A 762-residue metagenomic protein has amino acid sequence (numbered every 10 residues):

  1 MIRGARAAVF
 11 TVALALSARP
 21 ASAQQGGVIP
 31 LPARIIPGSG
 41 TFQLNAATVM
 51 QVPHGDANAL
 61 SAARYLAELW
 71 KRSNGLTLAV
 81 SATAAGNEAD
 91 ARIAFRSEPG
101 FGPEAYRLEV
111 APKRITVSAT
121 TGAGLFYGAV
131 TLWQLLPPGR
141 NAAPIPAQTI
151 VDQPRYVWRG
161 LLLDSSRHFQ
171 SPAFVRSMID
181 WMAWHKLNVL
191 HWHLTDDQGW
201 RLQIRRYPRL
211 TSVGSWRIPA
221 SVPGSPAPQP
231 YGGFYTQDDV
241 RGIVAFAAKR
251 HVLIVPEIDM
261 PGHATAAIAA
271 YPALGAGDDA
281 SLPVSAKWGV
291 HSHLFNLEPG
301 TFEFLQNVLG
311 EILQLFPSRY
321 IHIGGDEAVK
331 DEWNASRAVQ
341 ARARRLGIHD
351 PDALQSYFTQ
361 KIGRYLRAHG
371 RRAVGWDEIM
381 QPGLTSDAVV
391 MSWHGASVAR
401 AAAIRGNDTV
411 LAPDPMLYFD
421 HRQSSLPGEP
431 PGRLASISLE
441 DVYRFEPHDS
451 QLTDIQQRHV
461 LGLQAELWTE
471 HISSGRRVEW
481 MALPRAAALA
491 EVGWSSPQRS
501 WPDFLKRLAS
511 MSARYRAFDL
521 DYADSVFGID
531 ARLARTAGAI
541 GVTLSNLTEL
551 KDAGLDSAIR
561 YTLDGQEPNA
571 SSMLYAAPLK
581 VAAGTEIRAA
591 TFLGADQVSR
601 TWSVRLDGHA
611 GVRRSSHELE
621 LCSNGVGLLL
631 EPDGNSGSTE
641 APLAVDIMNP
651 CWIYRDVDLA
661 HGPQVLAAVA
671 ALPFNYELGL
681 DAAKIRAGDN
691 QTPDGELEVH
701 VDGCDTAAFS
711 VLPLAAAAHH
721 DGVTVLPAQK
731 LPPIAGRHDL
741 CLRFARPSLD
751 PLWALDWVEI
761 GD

Functional and structural regions predicted by a protein language model:
M1-V9: Bacterial N-terminal signal peptides that target proteins for export
A8-S17: Bacterial N-terminal signal peptides
Q24-W158, R477, G493-F518: Contiguous, structured surface segment used for ligand recognition
Q51, A94, L505-N635, P673-G679: Short, compositionally stereotyped local motifs that mark structural "simplifiers"
G100-Q306, G310-Y320, K361, Y365 (+1 more regions): Feature activates predominantly on carbohydrate-active enzymes
P272, V284-A286, V290-S386, W393-A401: Active-site neighborhood of glycoside hydrolase catalytic domains
A373-A388, H394-G541: Flexible, acidic glycine-rich loops studded with aromatic residues
S603-D762: Extracytoplasmic
